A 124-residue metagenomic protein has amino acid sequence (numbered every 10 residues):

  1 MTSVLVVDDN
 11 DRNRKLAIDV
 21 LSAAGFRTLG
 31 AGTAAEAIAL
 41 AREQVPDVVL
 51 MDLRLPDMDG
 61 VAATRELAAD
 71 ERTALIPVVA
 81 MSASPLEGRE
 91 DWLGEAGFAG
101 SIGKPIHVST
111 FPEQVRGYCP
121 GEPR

Functional and structural regions predicted by a protein language model:
D8, L55: Conserved acidic carboxylate
K15-A23: Charged docking surfaces used in two-component/phosphorelay signaling
G25-G32, L40: Short hydrophobic/Thr-rich beta-strand motif most characteristic of the beta2 strand and flanking loop of CheY-like
T33, D59-R65: Acidic catalytic/metal-coordinating carboxylates
D52, S82: Active-site residues of response regulator receiver
P56, A74, L86: The feature encodes the CheY-like receiver
A62, S84-I102, E113: Alpha4 helix (beta4-alpha4-beta5 surface) of REC/receiver domains from two-component response regulators
I106-V115: C-terminal output helix
